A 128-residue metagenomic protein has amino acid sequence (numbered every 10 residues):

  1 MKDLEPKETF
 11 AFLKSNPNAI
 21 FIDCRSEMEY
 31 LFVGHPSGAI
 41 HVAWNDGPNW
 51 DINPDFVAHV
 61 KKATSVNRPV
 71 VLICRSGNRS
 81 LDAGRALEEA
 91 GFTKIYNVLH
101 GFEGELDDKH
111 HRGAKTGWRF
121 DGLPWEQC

Functional and structural regions predicted by a protein language model:
M1-A19, E27-P69, S80-C128: Rhodanese-like catalytic fold shared by cysteine-dependent sulfurtransferases and DSP/PTP-type phosphatases
D23, G77: Conserved G/P- and acidic residue-centered "switch" motifs that form tight phosphate/ATP-binding loops in soluble
L72-I73: Short, surface-exposed ligand- or partner-binding patches at beta-edge/loop junctions that are enriched in aromatics
